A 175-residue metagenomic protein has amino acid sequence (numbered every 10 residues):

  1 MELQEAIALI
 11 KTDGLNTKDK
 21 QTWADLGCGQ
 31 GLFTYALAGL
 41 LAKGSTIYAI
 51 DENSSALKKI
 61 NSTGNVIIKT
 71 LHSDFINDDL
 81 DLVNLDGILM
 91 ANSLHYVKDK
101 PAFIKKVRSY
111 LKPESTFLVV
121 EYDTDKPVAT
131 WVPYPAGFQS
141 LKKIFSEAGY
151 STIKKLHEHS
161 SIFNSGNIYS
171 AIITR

Functional and structural regions predicted by a protein language model:
M1-Q21, A36: Conserved alpha-helix/loop element of class I SAM-dependent methyltransferases that forms part of the SAM/SAH-binding
A24, G29-D78: Class I SAM-dependent methyltransferase SAM/SAH-binding core
I76-I88: A short acidic, Gly/Pro-enriched loop at the edge of an enzyme's catalytic core that lines a small-molecule cofactor
D86-K100: A short SAM/SAH-binding and catalytic strip from SAM-dependent methyltransferases
P101-P113: A short glycine-rich, Lys/Arg-flanked "PGG" loop and its adjoining helix->strand segment in the class I
E114-Y122: Conserved beta-strand signature within the Rossmann-like core of class I S-adenosyl-L-methionine
Y134-G149: Short alpha-helix
H159-R175: Core SAM-dependent methyltransferase catalytic element
